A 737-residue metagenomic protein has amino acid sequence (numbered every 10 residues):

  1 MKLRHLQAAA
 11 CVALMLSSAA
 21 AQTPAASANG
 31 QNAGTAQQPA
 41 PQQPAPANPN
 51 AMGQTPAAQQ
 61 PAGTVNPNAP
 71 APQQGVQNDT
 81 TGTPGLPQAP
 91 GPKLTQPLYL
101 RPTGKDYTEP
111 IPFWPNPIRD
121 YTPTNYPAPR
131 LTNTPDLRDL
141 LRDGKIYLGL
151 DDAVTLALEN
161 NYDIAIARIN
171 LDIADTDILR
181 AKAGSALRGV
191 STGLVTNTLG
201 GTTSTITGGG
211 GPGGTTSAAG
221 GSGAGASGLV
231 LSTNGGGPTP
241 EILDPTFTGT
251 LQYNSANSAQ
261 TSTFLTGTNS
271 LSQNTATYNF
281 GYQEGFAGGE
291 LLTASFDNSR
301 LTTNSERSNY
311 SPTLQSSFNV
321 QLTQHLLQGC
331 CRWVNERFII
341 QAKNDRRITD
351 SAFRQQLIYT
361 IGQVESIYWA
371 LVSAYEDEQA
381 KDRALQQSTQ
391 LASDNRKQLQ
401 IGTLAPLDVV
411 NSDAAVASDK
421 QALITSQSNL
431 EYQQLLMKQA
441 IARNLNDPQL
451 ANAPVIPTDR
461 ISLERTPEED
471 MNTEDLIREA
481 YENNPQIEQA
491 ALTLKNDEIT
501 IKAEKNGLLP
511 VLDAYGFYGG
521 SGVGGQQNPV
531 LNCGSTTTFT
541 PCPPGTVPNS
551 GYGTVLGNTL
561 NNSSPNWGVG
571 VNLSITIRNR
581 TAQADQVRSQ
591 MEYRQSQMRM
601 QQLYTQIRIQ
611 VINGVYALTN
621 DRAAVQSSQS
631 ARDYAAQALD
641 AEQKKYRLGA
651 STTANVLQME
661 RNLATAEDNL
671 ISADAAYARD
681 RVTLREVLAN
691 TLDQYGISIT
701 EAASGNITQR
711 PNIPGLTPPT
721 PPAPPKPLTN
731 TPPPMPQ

Functional and structural regions predicted by a protein language model:
K2-R4, A8, A13-L14, Q22 (+16 more regions): Acidic, low-complexity, intrinsically disordered peripheral segments
A19-G144, D177-A183, V190-G237: N-terminal periplasmic/intermembrane-space "pro-region" immediately following the signal or transit peptide
L131-D163: Mature N-terminal segment immediately following signal peptide/propeptide cleavage in secreted/periplasmic
L156-A165, D175-L187, G235-L243, S255-Q260 (+9 more regions): A glycine-/polar-enriched beta->alpha junction
I166-A181, Q356-K381, K397, A415 (+5 more regions): Amphipathic alpha-helical coiled-coil segments
F247-S255, A294-R300, A514-G520: Transmembrane beta-barrel strands of outer-membrane/channel proteins
S272-Y278, L314-S316, S563-W567: Residues that define the transmembrane beta-barrel architecture of outer-membrane proteins
A294, L314-L327, C331-A422, S426-L435 (+1 more regions): Hydrophobic, small-residue-rich alpha-helical packing segments that form membrane-like cores
